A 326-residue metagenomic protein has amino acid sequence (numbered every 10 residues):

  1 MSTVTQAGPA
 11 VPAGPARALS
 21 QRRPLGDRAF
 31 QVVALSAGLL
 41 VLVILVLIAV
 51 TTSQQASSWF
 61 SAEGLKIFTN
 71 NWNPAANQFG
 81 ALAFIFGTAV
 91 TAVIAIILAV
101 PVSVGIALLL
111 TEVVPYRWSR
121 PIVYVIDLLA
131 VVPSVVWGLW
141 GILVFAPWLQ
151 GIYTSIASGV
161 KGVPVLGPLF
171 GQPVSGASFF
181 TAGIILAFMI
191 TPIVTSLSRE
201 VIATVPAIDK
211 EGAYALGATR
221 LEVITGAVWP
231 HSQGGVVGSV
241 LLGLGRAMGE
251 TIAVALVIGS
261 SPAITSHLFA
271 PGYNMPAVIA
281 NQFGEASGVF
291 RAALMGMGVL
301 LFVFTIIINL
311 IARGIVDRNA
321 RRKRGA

Functional and structural regions predicted by a protein language model:
M1-A37, A312-A326: Transmembrane alpha-helical segments of polytopic membrane transport and secretion proteins
T5, R199-A203, A207, Y214 (+2 more regions): C-terminal transmembrane helix and the adjacent membrane-cytosol boundary/short C-terminal tail of inner/organellar
G14-V33, V50-A95, P115-Y116, Q172 (+1 more regions): Periplasmic/extracellular loop-to-transmembrane helix junction in inner-membrane transport proteins
A62-F79, W137-F188: Membrane-interfacial helix termini and adjacent extracytoplasmic/periplasmic loops of multi-pass transporters
A95-I126, A312-R321: Transmembrane-helix boundary motif in ABC transporter permease subunits
V104, L109, K161, V165 (+3 more regions): Membrane-cytosol interface at the C-terminal ends of specific transmembrane alpha-helices in multi-pass membrane
L128, V132, V136, V194-V201 (+3 more regions): Transmembrane alpha-helices
V254-F302: Interhelical loop and adjacent transmembrane-helix boundary motif in polytopic membrane transport permeases
